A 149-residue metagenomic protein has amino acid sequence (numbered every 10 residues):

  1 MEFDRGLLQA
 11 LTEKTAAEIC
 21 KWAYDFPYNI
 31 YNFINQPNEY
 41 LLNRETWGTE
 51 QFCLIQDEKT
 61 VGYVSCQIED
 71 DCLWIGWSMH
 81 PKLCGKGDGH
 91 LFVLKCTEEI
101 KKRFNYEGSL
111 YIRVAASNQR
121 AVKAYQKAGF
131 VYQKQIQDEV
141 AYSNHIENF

Functional and structural regions predicted by a protein language model:
M1-K14, N148-F149: Conserved N-terminal entry element of GNAT/NAT acetyltransferase domains
F3, Y106-V122, Q126-F149: C-terminal "cap" of GNAT-fold acetyltransferases
L8, G85, V114: Conserved SAM-binding loop
E13-G76, H80-C84, E99, R103: Acetyl-CoA-dependent GNAT
S78, L91, R120: Short alpha-helical segment within the catalytic ATP-binding CA
G85-I100, K123-K127: Conserved acetyl-CoA-binding loop-helix of GNAT-fold acetyltransferases
